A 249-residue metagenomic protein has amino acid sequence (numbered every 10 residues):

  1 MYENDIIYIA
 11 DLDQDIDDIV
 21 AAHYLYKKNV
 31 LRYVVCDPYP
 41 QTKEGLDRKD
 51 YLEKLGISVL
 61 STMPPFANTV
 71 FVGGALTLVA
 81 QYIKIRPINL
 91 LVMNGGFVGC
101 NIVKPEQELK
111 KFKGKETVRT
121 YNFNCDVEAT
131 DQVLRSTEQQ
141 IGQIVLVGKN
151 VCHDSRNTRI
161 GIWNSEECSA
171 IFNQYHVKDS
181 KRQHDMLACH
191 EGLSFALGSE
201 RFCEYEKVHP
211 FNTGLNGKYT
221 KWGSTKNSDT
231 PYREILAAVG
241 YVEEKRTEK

Functional and structural regions predicted by a protein language model:
M1-K249: N-terminal acidic, glycine/proline-rich low-complexity segments
